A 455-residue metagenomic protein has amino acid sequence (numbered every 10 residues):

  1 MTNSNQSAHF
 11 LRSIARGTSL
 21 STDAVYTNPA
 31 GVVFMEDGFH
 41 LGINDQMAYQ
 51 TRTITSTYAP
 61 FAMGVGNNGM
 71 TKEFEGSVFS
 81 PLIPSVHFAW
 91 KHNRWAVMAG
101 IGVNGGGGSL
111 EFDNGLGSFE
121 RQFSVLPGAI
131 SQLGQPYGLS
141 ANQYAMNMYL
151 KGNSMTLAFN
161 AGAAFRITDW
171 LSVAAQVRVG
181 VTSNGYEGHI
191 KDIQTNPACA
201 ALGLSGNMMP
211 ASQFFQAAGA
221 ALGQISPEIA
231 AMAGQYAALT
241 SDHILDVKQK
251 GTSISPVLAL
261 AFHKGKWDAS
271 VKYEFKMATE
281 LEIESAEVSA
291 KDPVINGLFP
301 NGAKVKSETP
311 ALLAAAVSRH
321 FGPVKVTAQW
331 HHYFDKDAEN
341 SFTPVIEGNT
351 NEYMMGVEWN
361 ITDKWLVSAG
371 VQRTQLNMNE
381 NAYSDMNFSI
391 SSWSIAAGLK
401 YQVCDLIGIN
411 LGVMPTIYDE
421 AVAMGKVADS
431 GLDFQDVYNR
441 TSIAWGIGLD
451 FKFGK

Functional and structural regions predicted by a protein language model:
M1-N3, A8-A15, L20, I83 (+1 more regions): Outer-membrane beta-barrel porins/channels
I14, G31-V32: Beta-strand elements of modular eukaryotic interaction domains
T18-A24, V33-F112, S118-R121: Outer-membrane beta-barrel translocator/receptor signature
